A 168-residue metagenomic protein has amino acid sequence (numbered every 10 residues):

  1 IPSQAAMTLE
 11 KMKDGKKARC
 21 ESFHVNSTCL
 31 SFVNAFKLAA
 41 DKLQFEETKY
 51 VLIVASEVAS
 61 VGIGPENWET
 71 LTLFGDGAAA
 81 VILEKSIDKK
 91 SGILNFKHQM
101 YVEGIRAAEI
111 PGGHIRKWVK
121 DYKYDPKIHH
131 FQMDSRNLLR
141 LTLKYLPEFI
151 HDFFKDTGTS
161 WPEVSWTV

Functional and structural regions predicted by a protein language model:
I1, S27-L30, A55-S60, Q99-Y101: Acidic, glycine-rich active-site loops and adjacent beta-strand->loop/helix elements that engage anionic groups
I1, V164-V168: Glycine-rich phosphate-binding loops at beta-strand->alpha-helix junctions
I1-Y50: Conserved catalytic cysteine-centered active-site region of acyl-thioester-dependent Claisen-condensing enzymes
P2-G15, L52-A59, I115-K123: Acidic-glycine-rich active-site phosphate/pyrophosphate-binding loop
K42-A78: Flexible, glycine-rich active-site loops centered on histidine and acidic residues that chelate a metal or position
N67-R140, K144, E148-D152: Condensing-enzyme catalytic core mediating Claisen C-C bond formation in acyl metabolism
E148-S165: Phosphate/pyrophosphate-binding loops at sites that engage ATP/ADP/AMP, CoA/4′-phosphopantetheine, polyphosphate
